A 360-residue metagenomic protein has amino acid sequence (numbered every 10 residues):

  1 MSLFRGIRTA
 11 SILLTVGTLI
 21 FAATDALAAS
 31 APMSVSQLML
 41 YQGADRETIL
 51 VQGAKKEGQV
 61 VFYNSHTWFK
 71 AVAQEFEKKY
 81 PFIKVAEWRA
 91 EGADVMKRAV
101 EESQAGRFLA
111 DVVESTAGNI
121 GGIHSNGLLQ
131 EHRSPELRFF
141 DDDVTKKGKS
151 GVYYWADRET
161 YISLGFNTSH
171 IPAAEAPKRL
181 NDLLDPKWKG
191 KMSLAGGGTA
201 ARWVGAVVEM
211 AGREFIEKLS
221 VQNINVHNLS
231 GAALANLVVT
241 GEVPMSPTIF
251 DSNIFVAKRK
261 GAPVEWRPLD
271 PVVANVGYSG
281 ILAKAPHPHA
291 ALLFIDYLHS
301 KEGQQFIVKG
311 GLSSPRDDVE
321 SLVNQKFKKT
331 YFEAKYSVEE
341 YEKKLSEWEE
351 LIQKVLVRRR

Functional and structural regions predicted by a protein language model:
A10-D25: Bacterial N-terminal signal peptides
A44-K55, S65-K84: Short, polar/charged alpha-helical segment
Y63-Q74, V85-S103, F108-E242: Extracytoplasmic ligand-binding site segments that recognize negatively charged/polar headgroups
N119-G122, P244-P263: A ligand-binding cleft/hinge motif common to bilobed small-molecule-binding domains
F139-D142, T160-Y161, K218-V221, N225-N228 (+4 more regions): Periplasmic-binding protein-like
S163-H170, N275-A290, F306-I307: A bilobed periplasmic-binding-protein/Venus flytrap-type ligand-binding module shared by bacterial periplasmic
W188-A195, T199, L298-E320: Periplasmic-binding protein-like
S321-R360: Extracellular/periplasmic bilobal clamshell ligand-binding domains
